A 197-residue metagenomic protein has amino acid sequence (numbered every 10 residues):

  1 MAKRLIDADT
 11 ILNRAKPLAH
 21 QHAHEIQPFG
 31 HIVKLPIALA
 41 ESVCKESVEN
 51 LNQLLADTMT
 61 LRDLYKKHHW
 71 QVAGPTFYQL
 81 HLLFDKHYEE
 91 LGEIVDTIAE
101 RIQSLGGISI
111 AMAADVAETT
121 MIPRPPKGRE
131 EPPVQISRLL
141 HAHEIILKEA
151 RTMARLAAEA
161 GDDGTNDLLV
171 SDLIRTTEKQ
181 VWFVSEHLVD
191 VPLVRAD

Functional and structural regions predicted by a protein language model:
A2-I37: Acidic, low-complexity proline/glycine-rich segments
A2-N13, F77, E89, S109 (+5 more regions): Long, contiguous binding/interaction regions
I32-L54, P132: Disorder-to-helix initiation segments
A38-E46, L61-K86, E149, M153-T165: Helix-loop segments that flank and shape redox-cofactor active sites
L55, R62, H69, Y88 (+6 more regions): A structural signal for well-ordered alpha-helices, especially hydrophobic packing surfaces of coiled-coils
K66, V72-D115: Conserved alpha-helical segments that form or flank metal/cofactor-binding pockets of metalloenzymes
E93, L168-D197: Short, contiguous alpha-helical
D96, E100, A114-D172: Acidic/histidine-rich alpha-helical segments that form the ligand environment of transition-metal centers
